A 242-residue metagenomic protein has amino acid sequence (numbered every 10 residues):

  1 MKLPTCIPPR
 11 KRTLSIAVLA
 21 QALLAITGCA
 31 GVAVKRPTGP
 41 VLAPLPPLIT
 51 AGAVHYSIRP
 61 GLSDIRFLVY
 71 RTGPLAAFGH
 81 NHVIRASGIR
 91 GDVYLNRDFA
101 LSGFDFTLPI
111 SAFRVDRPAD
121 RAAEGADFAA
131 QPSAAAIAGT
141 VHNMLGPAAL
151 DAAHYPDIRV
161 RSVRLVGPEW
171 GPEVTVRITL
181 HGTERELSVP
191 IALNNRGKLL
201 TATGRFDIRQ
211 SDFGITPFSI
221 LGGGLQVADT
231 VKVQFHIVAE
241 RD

Functional and structural regions predicted by a protein language model:
K2-V18: Bacterial N-terminal signal peptides that target proteins for export
A22-L23: Residue-level signal for mature regions of secreted extracellular proteins and peptides
I26-G28: C-terminal motif of bacterial Sec signal peptides marking the signal peptidase cleavage site
A30-D242: Low-complexity, acidic/polar, glycine-enriched regions of mature
